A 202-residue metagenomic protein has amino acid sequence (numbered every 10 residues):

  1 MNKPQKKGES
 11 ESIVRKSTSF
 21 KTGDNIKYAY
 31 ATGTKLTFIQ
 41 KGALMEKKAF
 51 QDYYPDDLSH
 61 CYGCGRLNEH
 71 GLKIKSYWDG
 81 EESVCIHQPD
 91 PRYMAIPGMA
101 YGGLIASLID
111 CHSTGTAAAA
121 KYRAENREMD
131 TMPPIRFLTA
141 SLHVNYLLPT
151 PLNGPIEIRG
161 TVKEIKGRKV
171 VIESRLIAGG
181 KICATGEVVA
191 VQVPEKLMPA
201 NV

Functional and structural regions predicted by a protein language model:
N2, F20, N25-P97: Non-catalytic linker/capping segments at the edges of enzyme domains
Y30-G33, T37-P55, L148-V202: HotDog/MaoC-like acyl-thioester-processing domains
L72, E81-S83, G102, P133 (+3 more regions): A generic structural signal for short beta-strands and their flanking turns/coil linkers
V84-A120: A conserved, well-ordered hydrophobic junction motif at loop->secondary-structure transitions
H87-P89, Y146, Q192: Hydrophobic residues in beta-strands and at strand termini
T116-E157: Hydrophobic beta-strand-centered segment that forms part of the acyl-chain substrate-binding groove
